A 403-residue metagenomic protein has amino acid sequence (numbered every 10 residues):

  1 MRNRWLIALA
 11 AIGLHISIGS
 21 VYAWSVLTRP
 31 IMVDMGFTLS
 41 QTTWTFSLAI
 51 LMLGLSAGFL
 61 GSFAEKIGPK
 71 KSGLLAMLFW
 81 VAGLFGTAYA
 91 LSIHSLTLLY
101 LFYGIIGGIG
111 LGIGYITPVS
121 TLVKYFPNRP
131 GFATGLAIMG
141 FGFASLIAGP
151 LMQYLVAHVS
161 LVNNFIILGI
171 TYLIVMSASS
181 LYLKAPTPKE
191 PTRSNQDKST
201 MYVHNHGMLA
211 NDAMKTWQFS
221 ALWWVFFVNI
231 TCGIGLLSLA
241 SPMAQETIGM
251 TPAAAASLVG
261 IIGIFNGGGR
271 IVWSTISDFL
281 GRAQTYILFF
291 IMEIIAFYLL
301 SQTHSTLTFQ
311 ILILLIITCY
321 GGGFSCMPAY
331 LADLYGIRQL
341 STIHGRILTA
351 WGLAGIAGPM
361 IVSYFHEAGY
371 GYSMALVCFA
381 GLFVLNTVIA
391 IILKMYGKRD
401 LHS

Functional and structural regions predicted by a protein language model:
W24-R29, N211-W273, G358: Extracytoplasmic gate region of multi-pass secondary transporters
I31, G112-F126, A133-T134, G322-Y335: Intracellular juxtamembrane helix-capping segments at the cytosolic ends of symmetry-related transmembrane helices
I31-M32, F63-A64, I147-V159, N164 (+3 more regions): Interfacial helix-cap and linker-helix signal at transmembrane-aqueous boundaries of multi-pass secondary transporters
S56-P69, R270-G281: Helix-to-loop junctions at the C-terminal end of transmembrane segments in multipass secondary transporters
L78-S92, M292-H304: C-terminal ends and interior cores of transmembrane alpha-helices in multi-pass membrane transporters/permeases
L96-G112, F227, T308-G322: Hydrophobic core of transmembrane alpha-helices in multi-pass small-molecule transporters, especially MFS/SLC-type
F141-T187: Helix-loop-helix hairpin linking two adjacent transmembrane segments in secondary transporters
C232, A254, G260-Y330: C-terminal transmembrane helical hairpin of 12-TM major facilitator-type secondary transporters
